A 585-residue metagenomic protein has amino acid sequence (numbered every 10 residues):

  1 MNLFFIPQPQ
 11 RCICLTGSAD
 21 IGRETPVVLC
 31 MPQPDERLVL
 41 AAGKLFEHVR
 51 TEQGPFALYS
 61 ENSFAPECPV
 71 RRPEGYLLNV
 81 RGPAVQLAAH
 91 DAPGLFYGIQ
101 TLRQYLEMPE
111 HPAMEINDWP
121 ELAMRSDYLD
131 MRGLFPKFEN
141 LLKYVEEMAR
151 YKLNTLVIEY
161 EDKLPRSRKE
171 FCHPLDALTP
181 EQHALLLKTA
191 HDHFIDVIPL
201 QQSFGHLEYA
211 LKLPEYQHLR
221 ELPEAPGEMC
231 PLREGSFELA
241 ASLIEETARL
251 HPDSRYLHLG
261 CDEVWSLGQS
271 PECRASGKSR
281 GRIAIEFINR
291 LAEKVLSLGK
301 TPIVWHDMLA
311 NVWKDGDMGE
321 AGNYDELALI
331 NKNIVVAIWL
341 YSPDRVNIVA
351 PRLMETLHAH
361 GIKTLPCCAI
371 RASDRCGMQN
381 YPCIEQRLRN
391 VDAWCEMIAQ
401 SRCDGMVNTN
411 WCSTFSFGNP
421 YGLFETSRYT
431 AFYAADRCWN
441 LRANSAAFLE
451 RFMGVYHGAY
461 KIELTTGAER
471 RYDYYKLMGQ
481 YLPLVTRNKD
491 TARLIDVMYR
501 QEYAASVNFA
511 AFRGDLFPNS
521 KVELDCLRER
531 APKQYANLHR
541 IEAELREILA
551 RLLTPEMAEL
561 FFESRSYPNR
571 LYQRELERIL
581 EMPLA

Functional and structural regions predicted by a protein language model:
M1-M124: Contiguous, structured surface segment used for ligand recognition
N2-E24, C30-L38, E146, L185-K188 (+3 more regions): Substrate-binding groove of N-acetylhexosamine-processing glycoside hydrolases
A41, G98, N140, V349-A350: Residues at alpha-helix caps and immediate loop-helix transition turns in enzyme cores, especially N- and C-cap
A42-F46, L102-Q104, Y144, R352-A359: Short, solvent-exposed amphipathic alpha-helical segments in soluble enzyme and RNA/protein-processing domains
P69-G75, E139-E147, H358: Short, polar loop/linker segments at the starts of domains and inter-domain junctions
L95-G98, K137, V346, R375: Short helix/loop capping segments that flank catalytic or ligand/cofactor-binding pockets
M114-R132, C368-D374: N-terminal small/glycine-rich loop or linker at the start of catalytic domains across soluble metabolic enzymes
A123-H306, D315, V335-A337: Substrate-binding cleft of carbohydrate-active enzyme catalytic domains
